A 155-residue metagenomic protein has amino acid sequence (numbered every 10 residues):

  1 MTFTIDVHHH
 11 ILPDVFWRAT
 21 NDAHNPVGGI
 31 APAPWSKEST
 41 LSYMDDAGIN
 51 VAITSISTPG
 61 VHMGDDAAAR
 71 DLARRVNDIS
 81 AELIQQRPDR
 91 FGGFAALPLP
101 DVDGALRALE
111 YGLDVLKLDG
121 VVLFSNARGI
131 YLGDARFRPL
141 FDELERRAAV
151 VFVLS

Functional and structural regions predicted by a protein language model:
M1-S155: Helix-coil boundary/capping segments in enzymes
